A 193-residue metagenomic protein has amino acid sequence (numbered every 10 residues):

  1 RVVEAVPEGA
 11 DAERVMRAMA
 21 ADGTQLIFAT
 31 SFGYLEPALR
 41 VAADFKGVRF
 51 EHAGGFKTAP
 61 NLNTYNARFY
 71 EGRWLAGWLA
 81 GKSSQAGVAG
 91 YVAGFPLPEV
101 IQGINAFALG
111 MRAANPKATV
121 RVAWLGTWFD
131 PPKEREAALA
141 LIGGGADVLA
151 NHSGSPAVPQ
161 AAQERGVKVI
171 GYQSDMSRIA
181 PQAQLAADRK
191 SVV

Functional and structural regions predicted by a protein language model:
R1-V193: A residue-level marker of the well-folded mature domains of exported/periplasmic proteins
